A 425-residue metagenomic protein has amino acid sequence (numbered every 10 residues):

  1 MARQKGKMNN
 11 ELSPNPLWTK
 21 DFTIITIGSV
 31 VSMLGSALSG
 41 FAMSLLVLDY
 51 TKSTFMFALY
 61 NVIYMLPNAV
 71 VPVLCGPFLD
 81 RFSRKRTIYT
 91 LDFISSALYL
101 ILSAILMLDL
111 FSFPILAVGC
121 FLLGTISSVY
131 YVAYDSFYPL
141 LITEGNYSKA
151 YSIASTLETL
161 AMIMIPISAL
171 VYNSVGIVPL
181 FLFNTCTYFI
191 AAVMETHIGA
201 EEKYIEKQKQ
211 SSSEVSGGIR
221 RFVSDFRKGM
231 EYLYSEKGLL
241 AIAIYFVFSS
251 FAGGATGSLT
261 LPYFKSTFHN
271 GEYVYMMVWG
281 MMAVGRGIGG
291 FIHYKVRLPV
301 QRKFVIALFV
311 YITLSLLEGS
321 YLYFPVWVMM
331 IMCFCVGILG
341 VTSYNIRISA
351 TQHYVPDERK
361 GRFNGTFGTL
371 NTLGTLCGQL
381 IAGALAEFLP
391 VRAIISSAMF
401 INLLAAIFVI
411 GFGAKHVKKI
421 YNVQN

Functional and structural regions predicted by a protein language model:
Q4-F22, E201-A243: Juxtamembrane intracellular "pre-TM" segments in multi-pass secondary transporters
S13-L48, F121, Y234-A255, F334: Pair of pore-lining "gating" transmembrane helices in MFS-fold secondary transporters
V30, S112-V129, V328-T342: Hydrophobic core of transmembrane alpha-helices in multi-pass small-molecule transporters, especially MFS/SLC-type
V30, V175-L182, R221, D225-G290: A single, central transmembrane helix in multi-pass transporters
M43, V129-I142, T342-V355: Intracellular juxtamembrane helix-capping segments at the cytosolic ends of symmetry-related transmembrane helices
T54-F55, E144-A154, E272, D357-F367: Loop-to-transmembrane helix entry/capping segments in MFS-fold secondary transporters and related SLC/MFSD carriers
V70, R81, K85-T87, L91 (+2 more regions): C-terminal transmembrane bundle of multi-pass solute transporters/carriers
F113-V118, G124, K149-Q208, M276 (+5 more regions): Hydrophobic alpha-helical transmembrane segments
